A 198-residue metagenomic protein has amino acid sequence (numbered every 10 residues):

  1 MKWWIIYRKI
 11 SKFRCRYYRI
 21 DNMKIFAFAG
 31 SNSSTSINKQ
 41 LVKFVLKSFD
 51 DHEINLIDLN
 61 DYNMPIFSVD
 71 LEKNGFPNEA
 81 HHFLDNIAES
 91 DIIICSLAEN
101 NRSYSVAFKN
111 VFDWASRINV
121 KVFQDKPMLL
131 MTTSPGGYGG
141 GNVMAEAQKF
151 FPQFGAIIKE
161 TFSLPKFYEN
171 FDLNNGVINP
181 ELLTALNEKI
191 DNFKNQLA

Functional and structural regions predicted by a protein language model:
W3-W4: Tryptophan (W) side chains
Y7, F13, Y17-Y18: Aromatic (phenylalanine/tyrosine) cluster motif
Y17-D113, R117-I118, N174-L197: N-terminal beta1-alpha1-beta2 submodule of the flavodoxin-like/Rossmannoid cofactor-binding fold
N22, D51-E53, D125, G155-I158: A generic structural signal for alpha->beta connector loops
N55-P65, F154-L173: Mobile beta-alpha loop/short-helix "lid" or hinge segments that flank ligand
V120-Q124: Short, conserved loop/helix-junction motifs that constitute active-site signature segments in enzyme catalytic cores
P127-P165: Short, glycine-/small-residue-rich phosphate/pyrophosphate-handling segment
Q153-F154, Q196-A198: Rossmann-like dinucleotide/phosphate-binding beta-alpha-beta segment
